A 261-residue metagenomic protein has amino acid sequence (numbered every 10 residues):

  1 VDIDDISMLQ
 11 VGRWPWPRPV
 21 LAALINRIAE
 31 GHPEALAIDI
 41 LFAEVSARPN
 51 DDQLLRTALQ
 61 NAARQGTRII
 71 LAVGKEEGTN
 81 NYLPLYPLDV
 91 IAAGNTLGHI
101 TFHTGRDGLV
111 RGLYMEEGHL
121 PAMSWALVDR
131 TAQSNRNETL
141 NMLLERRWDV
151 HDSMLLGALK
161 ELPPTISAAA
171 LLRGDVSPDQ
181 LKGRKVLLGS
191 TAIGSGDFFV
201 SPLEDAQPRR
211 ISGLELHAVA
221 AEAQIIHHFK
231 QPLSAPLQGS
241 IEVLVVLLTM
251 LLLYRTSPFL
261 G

Functional and structural regions predicted by a protein language model:
D2-E145, L181-G261: Non-transmembrane functional regions of envelope-associated proteins
Q133-V176: Substrate-access "cap/lid" subdomains that shape and gate the entrance to catalytic or ligand-binding pockets
